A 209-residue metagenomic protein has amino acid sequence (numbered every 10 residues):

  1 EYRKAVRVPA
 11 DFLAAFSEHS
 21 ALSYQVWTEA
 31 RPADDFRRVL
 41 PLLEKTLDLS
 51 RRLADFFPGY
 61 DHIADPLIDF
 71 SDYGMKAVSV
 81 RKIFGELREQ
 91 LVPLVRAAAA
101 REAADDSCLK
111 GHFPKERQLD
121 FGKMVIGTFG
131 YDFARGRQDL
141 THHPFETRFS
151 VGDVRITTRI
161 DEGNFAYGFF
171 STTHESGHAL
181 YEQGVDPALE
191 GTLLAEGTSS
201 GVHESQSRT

Functional and structural regions predicted by a protein language model:
E1-E29: Glycine-rich, N-terminal phosphate-binding loop and its surrounding beta-alpha-beta segment
H19-F165: Contiguous, non-catalytic segments that form substrate-binding/exosite surfaces or channel walls
P58, I160-P187, E204-R208: Active-site recognition of the HExxH zinc-binding catalytic motif
A100-R101, G152, G184-G191: Short acidic (Asp/Glu) and glycine-rich catalytic loops that position anionic groups and cofactors
T141, T192-L194: Active-site-adjacent structural elements in folded domains
V151-D153, V202-S205: Short, solvent-exposed loop/turn segments at the edges of secondary structure
A195-G201: Divalent-cation-assisted or electrostatically stabilized phosphate/pyrophosphate-binding catalytic cores
